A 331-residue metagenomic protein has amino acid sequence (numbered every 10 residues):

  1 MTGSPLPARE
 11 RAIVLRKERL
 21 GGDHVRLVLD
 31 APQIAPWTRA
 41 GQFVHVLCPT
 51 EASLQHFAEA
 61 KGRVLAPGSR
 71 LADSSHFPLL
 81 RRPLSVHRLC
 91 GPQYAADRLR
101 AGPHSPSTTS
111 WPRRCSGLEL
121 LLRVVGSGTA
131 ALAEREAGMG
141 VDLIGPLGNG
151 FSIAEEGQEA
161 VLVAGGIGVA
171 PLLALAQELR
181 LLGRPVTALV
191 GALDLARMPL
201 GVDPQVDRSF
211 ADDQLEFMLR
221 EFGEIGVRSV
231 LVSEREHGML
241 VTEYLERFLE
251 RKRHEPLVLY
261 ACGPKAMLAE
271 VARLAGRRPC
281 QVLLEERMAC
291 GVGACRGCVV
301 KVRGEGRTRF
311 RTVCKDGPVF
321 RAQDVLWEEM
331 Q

Functional and structural regions predicted by a protein language model:
T2-A137, D194: Ferredoxin-reductase
P103, D203, T242-L249, A294-V302: Short, surface-exposed amphipathic charged segments that create phosphate/polyanion-binding patches used for binding
S127-A289: FNR/FR-type flavoprotein reductase catalytic core
P171, K265-A266, E285-V319: Local cysteine-cluster metal-coordination motifs and their immediate loop/turn environment, predominantly Fe-S cluster
T312-D316, A322-Q331: SAM/dcSAM-binding transferase cores
